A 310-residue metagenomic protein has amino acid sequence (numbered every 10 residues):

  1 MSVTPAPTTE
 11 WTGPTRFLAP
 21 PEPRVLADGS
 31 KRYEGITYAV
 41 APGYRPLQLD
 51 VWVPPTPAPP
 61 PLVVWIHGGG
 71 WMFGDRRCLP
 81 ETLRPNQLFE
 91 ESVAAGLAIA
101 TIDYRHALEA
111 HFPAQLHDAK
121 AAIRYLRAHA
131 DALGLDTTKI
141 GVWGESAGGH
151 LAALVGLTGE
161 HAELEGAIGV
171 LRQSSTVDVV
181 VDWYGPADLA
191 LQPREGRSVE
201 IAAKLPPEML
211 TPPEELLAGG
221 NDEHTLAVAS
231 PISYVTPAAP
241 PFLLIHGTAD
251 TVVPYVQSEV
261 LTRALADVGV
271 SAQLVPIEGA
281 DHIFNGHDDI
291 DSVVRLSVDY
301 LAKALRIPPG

Functional and structural regions predicted by a protein language model:
M1-G310: Alpha/beta-hydrolase superfamily serine-hydrolase fold, recognizing
